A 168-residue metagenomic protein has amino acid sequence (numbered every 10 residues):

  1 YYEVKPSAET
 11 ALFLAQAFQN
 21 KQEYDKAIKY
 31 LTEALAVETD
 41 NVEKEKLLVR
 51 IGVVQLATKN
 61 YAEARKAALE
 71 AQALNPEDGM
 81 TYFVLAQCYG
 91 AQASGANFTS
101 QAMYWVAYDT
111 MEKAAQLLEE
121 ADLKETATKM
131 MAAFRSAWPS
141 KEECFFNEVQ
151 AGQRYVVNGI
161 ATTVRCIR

Functional and structural regions predicted by a protein language model:
Y1, A34, E70-A71, A114: Canonical positions in the second alpha-helix
E3-V4, V37-D40, L74, L117: Structural marker of alpha-solenoid helical repeat scaffolds
V4-F13, N41-L47, Y104: Generic helix N-cap/helix-start motif at coil->alpha-helix transitions
L14, R50-I51, L85, Q92 (+3 more regions): Structural register within alpha-helical repeat arrays
Q16-A17, V53, M80, Q87 (+1 more regions): Residue-level recognition of tetratricopeptide repeat
N41-V42, L56-K59, A86, A91-T99 (+1 more regions): Short coil/turn linking the two alpha-helices of tandem helical-hairpin repeats
K113-R168: Terminal, low-structured helical/coil segments at or just beyond the last alpha-helical repeat
